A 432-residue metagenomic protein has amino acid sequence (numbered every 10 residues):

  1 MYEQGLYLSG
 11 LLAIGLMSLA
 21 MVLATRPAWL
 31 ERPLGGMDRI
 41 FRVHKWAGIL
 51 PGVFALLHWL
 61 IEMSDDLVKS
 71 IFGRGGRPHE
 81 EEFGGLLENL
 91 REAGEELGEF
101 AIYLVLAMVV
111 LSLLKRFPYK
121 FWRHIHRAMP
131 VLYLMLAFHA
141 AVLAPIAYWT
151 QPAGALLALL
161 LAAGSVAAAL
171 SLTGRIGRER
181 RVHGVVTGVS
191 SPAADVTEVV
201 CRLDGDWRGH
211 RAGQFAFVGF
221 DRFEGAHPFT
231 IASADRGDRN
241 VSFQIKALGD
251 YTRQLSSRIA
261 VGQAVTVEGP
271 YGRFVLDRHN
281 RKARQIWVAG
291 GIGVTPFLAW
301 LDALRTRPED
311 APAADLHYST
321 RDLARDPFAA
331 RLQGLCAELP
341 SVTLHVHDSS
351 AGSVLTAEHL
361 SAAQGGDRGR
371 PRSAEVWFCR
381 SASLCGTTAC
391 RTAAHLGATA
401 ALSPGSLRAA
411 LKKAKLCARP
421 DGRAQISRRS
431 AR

Functional and structural regions predicted by a protein language model:
M1, G10, I14-M17, A28-M37 (+3 more regions): FNR/FR-type flavoprotein reductase catalytic core
V22-A24: Short, contiguous, well-structured surface segments enriched in hydrophobic/aromatic residues
G177-T266, K282-Q285, P312, S319-D322 (+2 more regions): Ferredoxin-reductase
